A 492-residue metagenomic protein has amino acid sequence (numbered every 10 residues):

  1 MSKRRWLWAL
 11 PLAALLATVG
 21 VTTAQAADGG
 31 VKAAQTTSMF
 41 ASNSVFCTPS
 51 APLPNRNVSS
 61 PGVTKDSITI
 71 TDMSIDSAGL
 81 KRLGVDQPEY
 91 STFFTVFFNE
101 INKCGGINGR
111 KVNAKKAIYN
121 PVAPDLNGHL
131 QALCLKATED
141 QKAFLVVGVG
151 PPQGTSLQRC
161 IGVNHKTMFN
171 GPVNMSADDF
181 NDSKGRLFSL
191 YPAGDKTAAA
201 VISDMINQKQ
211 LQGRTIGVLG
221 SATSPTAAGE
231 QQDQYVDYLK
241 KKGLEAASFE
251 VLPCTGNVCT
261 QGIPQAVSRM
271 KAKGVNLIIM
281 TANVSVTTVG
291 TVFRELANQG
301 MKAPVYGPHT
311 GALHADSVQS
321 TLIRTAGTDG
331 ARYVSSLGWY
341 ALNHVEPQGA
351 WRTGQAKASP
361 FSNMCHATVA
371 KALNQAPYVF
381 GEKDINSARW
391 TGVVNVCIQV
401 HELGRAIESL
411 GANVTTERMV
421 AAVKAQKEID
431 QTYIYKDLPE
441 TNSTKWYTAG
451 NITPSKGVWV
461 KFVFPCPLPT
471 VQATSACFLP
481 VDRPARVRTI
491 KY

Functional and structural regions predicted by a protein language model:
M1-L10: Bacterial N-terminal signal peptides that target proteins for export
L10-V19: Bacterial N-terminal signal peptides
G29-K136, G392: N-terminal extracellular/periplasmic Venus flytrap/periplasmic-binding protein-like
G30-N57, P61, D66, R332 (+1 more regions): Solvent-exposed, acidic/polar segments of extracytosolic/periplasmic ligand-binding ectodomains
R56, V85-E89, K103-D182, L190 (+2 more regions): Beta-alpha junction/loop-to-helix N-cap segments that form part of ligand/metal-binding clefts
A143-E250, P304-R332: Extracytoplasmic ligand/sensor domains, especially the bilobed periplasmic-binding protein
P192-A193, L296-V396: Extracellular/periplasmic periplasmic-binding protein-like sensory domains
E408-A422: Short, charged, surface-exposed loops that flank catalytic or proteolytic processing sites
